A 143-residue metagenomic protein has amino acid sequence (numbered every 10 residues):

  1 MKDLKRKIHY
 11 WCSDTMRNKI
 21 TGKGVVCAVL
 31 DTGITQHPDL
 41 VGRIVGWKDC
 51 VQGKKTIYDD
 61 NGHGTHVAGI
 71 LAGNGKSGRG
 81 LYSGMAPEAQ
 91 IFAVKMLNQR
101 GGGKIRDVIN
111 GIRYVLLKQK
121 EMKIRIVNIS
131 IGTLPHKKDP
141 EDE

Functional and structural regions predicted by a protein language model:
M1-M16: Autoinhibitory propeptides
K7-Y10, N74, G111-I112: Short, well-ordered amphipathic alpha-helical segments that serve as non-catalytic structural scaffolds within diverse
Y10-W11, D59, V115: Compositionally biased, intrinsically disordered low-complexity regions enriched in proline and serine
M16-C27, G33-G46, K55-R106, M122-R125: Subtilisin-like serine protease catalytic core
K48, A89, I131-T133: Short, small-residue-rich loop/turn micro-motifs
V51-G53: Short beta-alpha connecting loops at secondary-structure transitions that line or flank enzyme active sites
M96-E143: Substrate-binding/access-modulating region of protease and related hydrolase catalytic domains
